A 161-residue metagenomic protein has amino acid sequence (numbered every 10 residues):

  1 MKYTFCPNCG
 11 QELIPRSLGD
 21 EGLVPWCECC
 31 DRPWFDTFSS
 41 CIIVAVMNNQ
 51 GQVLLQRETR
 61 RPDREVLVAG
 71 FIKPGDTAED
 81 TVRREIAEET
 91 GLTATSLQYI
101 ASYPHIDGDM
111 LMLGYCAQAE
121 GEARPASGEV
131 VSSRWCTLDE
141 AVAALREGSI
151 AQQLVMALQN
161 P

Functional and structural regions predicted by a protein language model:
M1, S39, N48, D107-M110 (+1 more regions): A generic fold-level signal
M1-V44: Acidic, metal-coordinating catalytic segment for phosphate/diphosphate chemistry, firing primarily on the Nudix
N8, W26, L54, V66 (+2 more regions): Conserved beta-strand segments that form the floor/walls of ligand-binding pockets within enzyme and binding domains
G22, T37-C41, P62, L67 (+1 more regions): Short connector loops at helix/strand junctions that flank enzyme active sites, especially segments positioning acidic
A45-E88: Conserved Nudix-box catalytic region and its N-terminal flanking loop in Nudix hydrolases and closely related
I72-A157: Unchanged
Q159-P161: Generic C-terminal helix-cap and adjacent flexible tail
